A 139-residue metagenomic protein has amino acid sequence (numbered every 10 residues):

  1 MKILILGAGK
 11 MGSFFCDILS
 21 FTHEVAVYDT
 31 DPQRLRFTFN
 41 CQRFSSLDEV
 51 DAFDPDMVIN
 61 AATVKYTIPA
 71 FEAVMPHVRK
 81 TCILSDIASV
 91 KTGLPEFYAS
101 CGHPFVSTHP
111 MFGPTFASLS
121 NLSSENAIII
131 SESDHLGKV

Functional and structural regions predicted by a protein language model:
M1-R43: NAD(P)+-binding Rossmann beta1-loop-alpha1 motif at the extreme N-terminus of oxidoreductases
P32-N40, A52, P95-C101: Short loop/helix-cap segments at secondary-structure boundaries that form the rim of catalytic
D48-M75: Rossmann-like NAD(P)-binding element
A62-V64, S89, H109-P110: Short glycine-/small-residue-rich Rossmann-like dinucleotide-binding loops
M75-T81, N121-S123: Short, conserved loop/helix-junction motifs that constitute active-site signature segments in enzyme catalytic cores
V78-L94: ADP-ribose/adenylate-binding Rossmann-like module
Y98-V139: Rossmann-fold dinucleotide-binding core
